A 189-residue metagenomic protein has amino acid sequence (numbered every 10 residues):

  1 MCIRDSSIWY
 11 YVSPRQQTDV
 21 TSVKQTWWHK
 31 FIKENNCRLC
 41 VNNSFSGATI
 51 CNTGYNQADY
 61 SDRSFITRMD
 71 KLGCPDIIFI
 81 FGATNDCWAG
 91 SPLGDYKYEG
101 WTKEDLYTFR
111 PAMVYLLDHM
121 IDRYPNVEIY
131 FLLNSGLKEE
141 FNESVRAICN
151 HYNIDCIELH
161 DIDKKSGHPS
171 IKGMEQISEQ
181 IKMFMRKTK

Functional and structural regions predicted by a protein language model:
M1-I3: Short, small-residue-biased leader/transition segments that mark boundaries at the very start of proteins
S7-W9, G173: Short active-site segment of divalent metal-dependent hydrolases/proteases that encodes the spacing between
Y10-D95, T102, H168: Conserved SGNH/GDSL esterase-like catalytic core that processes O-acyl groups on lipids and polysaccharides
S61-K189: Alpha-helical cap/lid subdomain in secreted, periplasmic, or secretory-pathway luminal O-acyl-processing enzymes
